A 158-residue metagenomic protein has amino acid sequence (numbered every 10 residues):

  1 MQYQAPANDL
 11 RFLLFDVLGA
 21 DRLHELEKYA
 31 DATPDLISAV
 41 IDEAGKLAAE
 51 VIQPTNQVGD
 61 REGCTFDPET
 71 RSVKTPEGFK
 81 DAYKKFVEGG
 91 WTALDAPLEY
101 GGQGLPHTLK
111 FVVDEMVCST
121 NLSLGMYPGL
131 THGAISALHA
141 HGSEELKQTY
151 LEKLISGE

Functional and structural regions predicted by a protein language model:
M1-G125, E145, T149: Amphipathic, small/basic residue-rich leader segments at the start of a protein or domain
H132: His/Asp/Glu-enriched, well-ordered alpha-helical/loop segment that forms or immediately abuts the divalent-metal
I135-E158: Phosphate/diphosphate-binding loops
